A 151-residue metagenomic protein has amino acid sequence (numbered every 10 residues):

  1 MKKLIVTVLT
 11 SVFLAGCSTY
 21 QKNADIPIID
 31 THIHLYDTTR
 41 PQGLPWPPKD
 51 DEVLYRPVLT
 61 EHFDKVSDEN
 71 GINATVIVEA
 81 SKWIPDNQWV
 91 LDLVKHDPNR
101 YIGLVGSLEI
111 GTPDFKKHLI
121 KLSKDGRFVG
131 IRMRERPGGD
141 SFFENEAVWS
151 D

Functional and structural regions predicted by a protein language model:
M1-K2, Q21-K22, I131: Generic cytosolic/nucleocytoplasmic N-terminal low-complexity/intrinsically disordered segments
K2-V8: Sec-dependent signal peptide recognition, specifically the positively charged N-region followed immediately by
S11-V12: Repetitive helical segments and hydrophobic/amphipathic motifs
A15-G16: C-terminal motif of bacterial Sec signal peptides marking the signal peptidase cleavage site
Y20-W89, V94, S123: An N-terminally biased module of ancient metal coordination in phosphate/nucleic-acid-related enzymes
I84-D151: Active-site gating/metal-coordination segments in enzymes
